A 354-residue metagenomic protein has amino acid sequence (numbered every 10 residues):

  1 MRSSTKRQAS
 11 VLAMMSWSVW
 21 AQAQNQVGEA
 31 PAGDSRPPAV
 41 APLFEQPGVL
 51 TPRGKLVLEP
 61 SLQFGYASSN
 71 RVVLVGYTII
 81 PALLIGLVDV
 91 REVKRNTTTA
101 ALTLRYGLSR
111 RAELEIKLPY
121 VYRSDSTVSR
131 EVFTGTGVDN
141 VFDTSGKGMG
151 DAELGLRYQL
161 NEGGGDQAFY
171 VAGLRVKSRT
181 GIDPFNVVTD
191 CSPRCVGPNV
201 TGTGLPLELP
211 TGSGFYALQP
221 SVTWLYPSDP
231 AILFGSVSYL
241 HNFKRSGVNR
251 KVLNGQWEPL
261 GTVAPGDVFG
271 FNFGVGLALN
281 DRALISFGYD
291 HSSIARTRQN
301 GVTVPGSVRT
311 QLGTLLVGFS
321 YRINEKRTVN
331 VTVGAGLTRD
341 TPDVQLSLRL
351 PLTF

Functional and structural regions predicted by a protein language model:
Q22-I80, L84, D166, I182-P184: Outer-membrane beta-barrel biogenesis signature
F44-E45, G86-V90, G137-T144, G204-P210 (+3 more regions): Extracellular loop and loop/strand-boundary signature of outer-membrane beta-barrel proteins
P47, L58-L62, L102-Y106, I116 (+8 more regions): Residues on the lipid-exposed face of transmembrane beta-strands in outer-membrane beta-barrel proteins
G54, N96-A100, V138, G146-A152 (+5 more regions): Residues that define the transmembrane beta-barrel architecture of outer-membrane proteins
G54-E59, Q63-A67, G202-N300: Detector for outer-membrane/organellar transmembrane beta-barrel domains, recognizing the amphipathic beta-strand
L62-S68, L118-S124, D151, L160 (+6 more regions): Transmembrane beta-strands of outer-membrane beta-barrel pores
R71, G76-A82, S246-F354: Outer membrane beta-barrel transmembrane domains
A112-I116, G164-G165, P230-L233, R282-I285 (+1 more regions): Repeated loop/turn-to-beta-strand initiation elements of outer-membrane beta-barrel proteins
